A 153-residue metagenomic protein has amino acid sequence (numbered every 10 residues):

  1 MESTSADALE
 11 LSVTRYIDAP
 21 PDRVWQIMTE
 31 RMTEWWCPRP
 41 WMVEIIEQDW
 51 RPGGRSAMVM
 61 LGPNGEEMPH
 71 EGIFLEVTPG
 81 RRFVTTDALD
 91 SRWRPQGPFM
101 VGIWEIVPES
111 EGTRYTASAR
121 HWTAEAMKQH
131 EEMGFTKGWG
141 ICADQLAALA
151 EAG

Functional and structural regions predicted by a protein language model:
M1-V43: Hydrophobic ligand-binding cavity/cleft-lining segments
Y16-P20, V59-L61, V77, V107 (+1 more regions): Solvent-exposed residues in well-ordered beta-strands and their adjoining turns, especially edge/terminal strands
D18, T29-E30, P79, D144 (+1 more regions): Residues at helix-coil transition
V24, M28, M32, S56-M58 (+5 more regions): Hydrophobic pocket/interface hotspot
W35-C37, E44-P52, A57, L61-S110: Hydrophobic-ligand binding "helix-grip"
A88-R92, S118-E125: Short, solvent-exposed aromatic-acidic interface loops
W122-G153: A conserved amphipathic terminal alpha-helix motif
